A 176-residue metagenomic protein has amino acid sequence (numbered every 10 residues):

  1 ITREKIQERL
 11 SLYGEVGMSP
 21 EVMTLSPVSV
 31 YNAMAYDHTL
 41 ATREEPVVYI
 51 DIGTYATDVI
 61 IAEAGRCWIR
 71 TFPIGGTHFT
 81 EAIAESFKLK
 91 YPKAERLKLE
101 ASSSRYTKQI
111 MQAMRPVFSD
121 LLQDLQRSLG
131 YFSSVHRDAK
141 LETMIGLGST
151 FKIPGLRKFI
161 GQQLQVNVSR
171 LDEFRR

Functional and structural regions predicted by a protein language model:
I1-R176: Hydrophobic/aromatic-enriched cytosolic interaction surfaces used to assemble or bind macromolecules
